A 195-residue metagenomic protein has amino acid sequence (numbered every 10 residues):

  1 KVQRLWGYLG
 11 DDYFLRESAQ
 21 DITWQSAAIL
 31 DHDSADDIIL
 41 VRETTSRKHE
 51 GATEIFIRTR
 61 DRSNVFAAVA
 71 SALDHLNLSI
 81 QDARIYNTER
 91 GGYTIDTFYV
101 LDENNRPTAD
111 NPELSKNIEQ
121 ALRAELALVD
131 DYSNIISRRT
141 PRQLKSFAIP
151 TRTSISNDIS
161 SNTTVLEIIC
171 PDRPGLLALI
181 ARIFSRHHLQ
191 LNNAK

Functional and structural regions predicted by a protein language model:
K1-K195: Regulatory modules associated with amino-acid/nitrogen control
